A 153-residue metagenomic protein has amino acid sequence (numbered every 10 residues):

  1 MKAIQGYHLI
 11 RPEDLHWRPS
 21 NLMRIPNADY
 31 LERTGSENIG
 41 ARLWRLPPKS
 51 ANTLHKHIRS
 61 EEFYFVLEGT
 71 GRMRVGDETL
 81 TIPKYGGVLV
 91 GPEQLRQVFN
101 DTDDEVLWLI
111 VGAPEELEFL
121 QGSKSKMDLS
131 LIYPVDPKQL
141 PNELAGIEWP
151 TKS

Functional and structural regions predicted by a protein language model:
M1-I39, T53, S123-S153: A short, N-terminal "cap"/entry segment at the start of jelly-roll beta-barrel domains of the cupin/DSBH fold
E37-R42, N52, S60-E62, G69 (+2 more regions): A generic structural signal for short beta-strands and their flanking turns/coil linkers
L43-P47, K56-R74, V111-P114: Short, conserved beta-strand element in jelly-roll/cupin
S50, R59, E78, Q94-L95 (+2 more regions): A generic "binding-loop/recognition-motif" signal
L54, M73-R74, V90, R96-T102 (+1 more regions): Short beta-strand His + acidic residue motifs that chelate non-heme Fe in jelly-roll/DSBH and cupin folds
V75-G76, K84, F99-N100, F119-Q121: Short glycine-/acidic-enriched loop or helix-start segments at secondary-structure transitions that form or flank
D77-E93: Short acidic-glycine-tyrosine-enriched beta hairpin
L89-V90, D103-G122: A short hydrophobic beta-strand segment most commonly corresponding to one strand of the jelly-roll/cupin
